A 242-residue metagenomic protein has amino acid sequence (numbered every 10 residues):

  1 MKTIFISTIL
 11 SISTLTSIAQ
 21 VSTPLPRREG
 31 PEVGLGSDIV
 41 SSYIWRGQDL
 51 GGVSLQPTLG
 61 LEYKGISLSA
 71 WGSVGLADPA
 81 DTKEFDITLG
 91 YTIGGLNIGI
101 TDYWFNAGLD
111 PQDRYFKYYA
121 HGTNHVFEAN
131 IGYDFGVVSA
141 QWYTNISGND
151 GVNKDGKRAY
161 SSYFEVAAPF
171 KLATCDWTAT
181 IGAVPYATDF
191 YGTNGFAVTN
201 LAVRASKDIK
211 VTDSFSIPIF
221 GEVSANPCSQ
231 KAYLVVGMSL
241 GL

Functional and structural regions predicted by a protein language model:
M1-E32: Cleavable N-terminal export/targeting peptides
Q20-L76: Short glycine/proline- and aromatic-enriched beta-strand/turn motifs that initiate or cap beta-hairpins
V21-E32, G99, F170-T178, S206-I219: Short loop/turn motifs that connect adjacent beta-strands in outer-membrane beta-barrel proteins
P31-V33, G51-L55, D81-F85, T92-G94 (+5 more regions): Residues that define the transmembrane beta-barrel architecture of outer-membrane proteins
L35-Y43, I66-L76, I98-N106, D113-Y115 (+3 more regions): Transmembrane beta-strand segments that form the barrel wall of outer-membrane beta-barrel proteins
K117-T188: Detector for outer-membrane/organellar transmembrane beta-barrel domains, recognizing the amphipathic beta-strand
D176-V211, F220: Outer membrane beta-barrel transmembrane domains
V203-A205, I209, Q230-L242: Outer-membrane beta-barrel "beta-signal"
